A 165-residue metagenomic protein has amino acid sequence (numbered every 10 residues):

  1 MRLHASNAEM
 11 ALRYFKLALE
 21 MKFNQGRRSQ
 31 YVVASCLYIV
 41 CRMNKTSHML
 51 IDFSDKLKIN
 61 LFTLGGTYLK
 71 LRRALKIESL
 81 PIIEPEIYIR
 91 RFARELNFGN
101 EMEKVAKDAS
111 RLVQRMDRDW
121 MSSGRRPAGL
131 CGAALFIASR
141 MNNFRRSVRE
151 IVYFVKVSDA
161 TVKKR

Functional and structural regions predicted by a protein language model:
M1-R165: Non-catalytic, interaction-prone regions of core transcription and DNA-replication machinery
